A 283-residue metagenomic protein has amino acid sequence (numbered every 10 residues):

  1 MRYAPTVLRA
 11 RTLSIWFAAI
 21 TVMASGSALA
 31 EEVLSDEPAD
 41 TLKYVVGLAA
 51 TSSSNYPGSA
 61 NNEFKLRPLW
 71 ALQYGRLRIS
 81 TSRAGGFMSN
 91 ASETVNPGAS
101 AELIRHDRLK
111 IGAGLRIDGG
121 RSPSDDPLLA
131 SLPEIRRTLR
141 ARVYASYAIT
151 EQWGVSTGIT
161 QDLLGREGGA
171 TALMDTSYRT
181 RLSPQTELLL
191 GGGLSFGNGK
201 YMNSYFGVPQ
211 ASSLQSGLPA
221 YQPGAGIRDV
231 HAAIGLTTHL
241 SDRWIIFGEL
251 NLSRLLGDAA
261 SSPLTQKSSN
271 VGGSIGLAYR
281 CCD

Functional and structural regions predicted by a protein language model:
M1-T41, D283: Cleavable N-terminal export/targeting peptides
L29-I79, G85-F87, R108-K110, R121: Short glycine/proline- and aromatic-enriched beta-strand/turn motifs that initiate or cap beta-hairpins
E31-V33, D162-A260, L264-Q266, C281-D283: Outer-membrane beta-barrel transmembrane domain signature
L42, N62-P68, D107, I135-A141 (+3 more regions): Residues that define the transmembrane beta-barrel architecture of outer-membrane proteins
Y44, R76-S80, L109, E151-V155 (+3 more regions): Repeated loop/turn-to-beta-strand initiation elements of outer-membrane beta-barrel proteins
V46-L48, W70, T81, I111-L115 (+7 more regions): Membrane-embedded beta-strand positions of outer-membrane beta-barrel proteins
A50-S54, Y74-R76, G85-F87, L115-R121 (+5 more regions): Transmembrane beta-strands of outer-membrane beta-barrel pores
R67-L69, Q73-G75, T176, S268-D283: Outer-membrane beta-barrel "beta-signal"
